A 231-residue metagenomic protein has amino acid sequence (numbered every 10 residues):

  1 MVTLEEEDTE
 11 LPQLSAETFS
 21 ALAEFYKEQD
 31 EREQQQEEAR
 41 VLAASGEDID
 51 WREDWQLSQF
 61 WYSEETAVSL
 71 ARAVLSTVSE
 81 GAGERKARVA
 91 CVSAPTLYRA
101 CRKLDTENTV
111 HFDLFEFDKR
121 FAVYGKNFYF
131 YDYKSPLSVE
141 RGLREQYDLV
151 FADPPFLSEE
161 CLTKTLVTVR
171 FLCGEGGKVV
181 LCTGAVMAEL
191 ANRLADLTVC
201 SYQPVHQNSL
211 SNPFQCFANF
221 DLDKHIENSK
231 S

Functional and structural regions predicted by a protein language model:
M1-E107: S-adenosyl-L-methionine
A87, V110, G177: Glycine-centered, small-residue-biased loops immediately flanking beta-strands in adenine/cofactor-binding cores
C91-A94, F115-F117, Y131, A152-P155 (+1 more regions): Short His-Asn-centered micro-motif
T96-L97, K119-R120, S135, P155-L157 (+2 more regions): Conserved beta-strand elements of beta-rich interaction domains across eukaryotes, especially beta-propellers
T96-P136: Class I SAM-dependent methyltransferase SAM/SAH-binding core
V139-L149: A short acidic, Gly/Pro-enriched loop at the edge of an enzyme's catalytic core that lines a small-molecule cofactor
Y147-L162: A short SAM/SAH-binding and catalytic strip from SAM-dependent methyltransferases
E159-E227: C-terminal substrate-binding/active-site "lid" region of AdoMet-derived donor-dependent transferases
